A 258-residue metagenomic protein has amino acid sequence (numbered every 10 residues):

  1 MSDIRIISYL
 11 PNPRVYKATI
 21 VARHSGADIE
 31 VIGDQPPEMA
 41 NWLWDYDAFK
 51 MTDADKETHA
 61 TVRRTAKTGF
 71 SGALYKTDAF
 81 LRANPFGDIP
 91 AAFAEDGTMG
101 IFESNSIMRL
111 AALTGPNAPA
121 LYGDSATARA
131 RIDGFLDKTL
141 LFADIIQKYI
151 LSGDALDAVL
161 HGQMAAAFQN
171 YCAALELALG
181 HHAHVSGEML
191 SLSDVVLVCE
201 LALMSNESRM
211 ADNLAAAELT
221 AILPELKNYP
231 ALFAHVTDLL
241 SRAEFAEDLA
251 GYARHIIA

Functional and structural regions predicted by a protein language model:
M1-G162: GST-like domain detector, emphasizing the conserved glutathione-binding G-site in the N-terminal thioredoxin-like
V31, E188, D248-L249: A generic structural-conservation signal
P36-M39, L249-A258: C-terminal/domain-terminus segments
S106, A231, E244: Residue-level recognition of oxygen-bearing side chains
L110, F135-K138, V198, G251-H255: Short acidic/histidine-centered micro-motifs embedded in hydrophobic/aromatic stretches that mark compact functional
G123-T237, S241: GST-like fold's C-terminal all-alpha helical module
R242-A250: C-terminal "closing" transmembrane helix and its immediate cytosolic amphipathic cap in multi-pass membrane proteins
